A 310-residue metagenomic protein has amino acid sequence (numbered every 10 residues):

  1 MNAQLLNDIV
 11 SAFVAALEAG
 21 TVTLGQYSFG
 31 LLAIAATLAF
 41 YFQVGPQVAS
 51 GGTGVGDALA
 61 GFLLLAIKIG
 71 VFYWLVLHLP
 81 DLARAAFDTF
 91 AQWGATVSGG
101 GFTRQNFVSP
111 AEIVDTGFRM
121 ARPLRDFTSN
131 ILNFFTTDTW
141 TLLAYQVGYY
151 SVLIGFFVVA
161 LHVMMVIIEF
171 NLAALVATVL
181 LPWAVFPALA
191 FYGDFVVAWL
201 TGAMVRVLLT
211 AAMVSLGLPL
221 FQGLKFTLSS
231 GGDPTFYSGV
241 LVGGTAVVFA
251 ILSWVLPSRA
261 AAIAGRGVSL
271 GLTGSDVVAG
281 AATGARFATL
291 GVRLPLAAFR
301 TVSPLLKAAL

Functional and structural regions predicted by a protein language model:
M1-T53, A91: Binding/recognition "hotspot" determinant
A15, G61, D88-A95, F170 (+1 more regions): Short amphipathic alpha-helical coupling elements at transmembrane boundaries
I34, L38, I69, Y73 (+1 more regions): Hydrophobic alpha-helical transmembrane segments in multi-pass membrane proteins
A39-A66, V158-V159, V163-F191: Hydrophobic transmembrane alpha-helix segments characteristic of membrane transport and insertion machinery
V55-L75, D194-R206, L256: Alpha-helical transmembrane segments and their helix-start/interface "positive-inside/aromatic belt" motifs in integral
Y73-A173, A212-L272: Non-cytosolic segments of integral membrane proteins
A95-G99, A174-A188, G267-A281: Juxtamembrane inter-helical linkers in multi-pass membrane proteins
A250-L310: Long, intrinsically disordered, low-complexity regulatory segments adjacent to structured domains
